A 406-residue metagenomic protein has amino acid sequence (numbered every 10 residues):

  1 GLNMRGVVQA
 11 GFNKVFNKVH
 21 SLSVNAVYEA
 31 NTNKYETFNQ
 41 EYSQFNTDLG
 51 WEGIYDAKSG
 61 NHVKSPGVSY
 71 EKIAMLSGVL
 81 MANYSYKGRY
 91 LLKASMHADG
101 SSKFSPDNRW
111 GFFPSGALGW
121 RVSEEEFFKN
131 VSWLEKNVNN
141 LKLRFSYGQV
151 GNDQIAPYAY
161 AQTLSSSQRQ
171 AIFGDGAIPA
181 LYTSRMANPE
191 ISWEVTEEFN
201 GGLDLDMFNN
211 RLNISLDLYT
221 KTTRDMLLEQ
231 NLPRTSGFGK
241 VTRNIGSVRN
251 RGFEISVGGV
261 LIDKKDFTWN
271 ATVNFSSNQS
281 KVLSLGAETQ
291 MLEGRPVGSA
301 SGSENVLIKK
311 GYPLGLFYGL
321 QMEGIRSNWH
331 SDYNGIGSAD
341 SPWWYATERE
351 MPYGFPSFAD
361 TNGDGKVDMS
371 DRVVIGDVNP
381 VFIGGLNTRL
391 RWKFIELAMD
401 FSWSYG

Functional and structural regions predicted by a protein language model:
G1-K310, L390-K393: Extracellular/periplasmic, surface-exposed regions of secreted and cell-surface proteins
Q9, G246-P380, S404: Gram-negative outer-membrane beta-barrel transporters
N39, G88, Q162-L164, M322-G324 (+3 more regions): Generic alpha-helical secondary structure signal
N270, D377-Y405: Conserved C-terminal beta-signal and adjacent last beta-strands/turns of outer-membrane beta-barrel proteins
